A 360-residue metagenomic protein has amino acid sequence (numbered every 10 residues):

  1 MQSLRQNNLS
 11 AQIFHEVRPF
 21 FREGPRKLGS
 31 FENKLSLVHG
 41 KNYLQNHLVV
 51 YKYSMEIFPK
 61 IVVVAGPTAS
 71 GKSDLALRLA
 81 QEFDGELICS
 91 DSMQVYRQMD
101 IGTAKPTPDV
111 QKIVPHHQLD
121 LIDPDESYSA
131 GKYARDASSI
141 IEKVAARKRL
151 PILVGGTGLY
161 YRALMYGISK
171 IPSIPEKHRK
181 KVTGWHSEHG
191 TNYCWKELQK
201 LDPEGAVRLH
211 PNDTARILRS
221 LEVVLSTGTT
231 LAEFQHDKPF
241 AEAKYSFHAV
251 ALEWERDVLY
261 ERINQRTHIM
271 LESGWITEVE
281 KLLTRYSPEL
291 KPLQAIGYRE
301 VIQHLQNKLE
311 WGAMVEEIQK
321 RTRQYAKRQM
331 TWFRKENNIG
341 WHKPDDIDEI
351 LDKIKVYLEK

Functional and structural regions predicted by a protein language model:
L4, L9, H15, F21 (+2 more regions): Short hydrophobic targeting helices and cationic amphipathic motifs that mediate membrane/organellar targeting
Q12-H15, F20, S36, G85 (+2 more regions): Residues in and immediately flanking transmembrane alpha helices
F21-Y43: Polybasic, low-complexity intrinsically disordered segments
Y43-K360: Phosphate/pyrophosphate-binding catalytic cores of soluble transferases and nucleic-acid-acting enzymes
